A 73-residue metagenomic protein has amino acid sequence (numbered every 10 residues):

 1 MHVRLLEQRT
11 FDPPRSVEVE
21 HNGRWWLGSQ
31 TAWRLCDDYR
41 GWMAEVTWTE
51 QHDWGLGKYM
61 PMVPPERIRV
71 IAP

Functional and structural regions predicted by a protein language model:
H2-R4, D12-H21, T31-V63: Basic/aromatic-rich interaction segments and small domains that mediate binding to polyanionic partners
L27-S29: Residues located in well-ordered beta-strands
Y59-P73: Structured surface patches comprising rigid loops and adjacent beta-strands/short helices at the edges of well-ordered
